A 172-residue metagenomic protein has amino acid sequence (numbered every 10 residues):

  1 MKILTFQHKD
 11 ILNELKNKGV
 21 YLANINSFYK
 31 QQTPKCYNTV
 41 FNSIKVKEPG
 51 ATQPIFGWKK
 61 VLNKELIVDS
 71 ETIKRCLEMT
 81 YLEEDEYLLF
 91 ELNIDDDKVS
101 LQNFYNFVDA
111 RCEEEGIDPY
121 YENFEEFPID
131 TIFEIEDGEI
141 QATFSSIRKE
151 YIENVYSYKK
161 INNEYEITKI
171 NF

Functional and structural regions predicted by a protein language model:
M1-T52: ADP-ribose/NAD+-binding catalytic cleft of ART/PARP-like enzymes
D10, G19-N24, A51-Q53, N63-F172: Conserved NAD+-utilizing ADP-ribose enzyme module
I44-E48, G57, L66: Compact, well-ordered interaction domains used in eukaryotic information-processing assemblies
K60: Conserved catalytic/binding loops enriched for acidic/polar residues
